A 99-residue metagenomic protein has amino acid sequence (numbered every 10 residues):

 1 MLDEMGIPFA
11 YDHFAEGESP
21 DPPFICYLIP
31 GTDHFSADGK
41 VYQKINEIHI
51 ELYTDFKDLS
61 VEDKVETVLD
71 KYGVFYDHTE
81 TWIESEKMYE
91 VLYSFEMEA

Functional and structural regions predicted by a protein language model:
M1-H34, V61: Small/polar-rich, solvent-exposed N-terminal microdomains that initiate assembly or binding
E4-M5, P30-A37, V41-Q43, T79-A99: Short, charged interaction patches at domain edges and termini
G6, V68-Y76: A common structural junction motif
P8-D12, Y76-T81: A short linear hydrophobic-aromatic micro-motif
H13-E18, G39-K40, Y72: Histidine-centered catalytic/metal-coordination loop motif
Y42-Y53: Short glycine-rich, basic-tinged beta-strand/loop micro-motifs
K57-K64: Short, conserved charged micro-motifs
K64, V68, H78-T81: Well-ordered alpha/beta subsegment
